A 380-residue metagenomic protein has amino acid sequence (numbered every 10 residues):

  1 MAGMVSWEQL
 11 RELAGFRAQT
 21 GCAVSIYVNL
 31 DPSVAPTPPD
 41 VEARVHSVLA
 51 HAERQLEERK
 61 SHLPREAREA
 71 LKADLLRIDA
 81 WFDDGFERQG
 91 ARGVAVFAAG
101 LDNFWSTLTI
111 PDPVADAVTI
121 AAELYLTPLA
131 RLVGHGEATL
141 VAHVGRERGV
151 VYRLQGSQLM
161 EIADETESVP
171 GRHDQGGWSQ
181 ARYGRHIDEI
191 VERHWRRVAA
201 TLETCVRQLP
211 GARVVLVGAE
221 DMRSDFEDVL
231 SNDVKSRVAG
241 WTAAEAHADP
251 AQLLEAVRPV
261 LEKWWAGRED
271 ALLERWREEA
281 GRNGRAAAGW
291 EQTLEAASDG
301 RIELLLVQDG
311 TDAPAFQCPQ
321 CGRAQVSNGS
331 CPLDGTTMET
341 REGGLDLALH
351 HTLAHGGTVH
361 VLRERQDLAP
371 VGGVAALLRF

Functional and structural regions predicted by a protein language model:
M1-F380: Terminal alpha-helical anchor/extension segments at protein ends
